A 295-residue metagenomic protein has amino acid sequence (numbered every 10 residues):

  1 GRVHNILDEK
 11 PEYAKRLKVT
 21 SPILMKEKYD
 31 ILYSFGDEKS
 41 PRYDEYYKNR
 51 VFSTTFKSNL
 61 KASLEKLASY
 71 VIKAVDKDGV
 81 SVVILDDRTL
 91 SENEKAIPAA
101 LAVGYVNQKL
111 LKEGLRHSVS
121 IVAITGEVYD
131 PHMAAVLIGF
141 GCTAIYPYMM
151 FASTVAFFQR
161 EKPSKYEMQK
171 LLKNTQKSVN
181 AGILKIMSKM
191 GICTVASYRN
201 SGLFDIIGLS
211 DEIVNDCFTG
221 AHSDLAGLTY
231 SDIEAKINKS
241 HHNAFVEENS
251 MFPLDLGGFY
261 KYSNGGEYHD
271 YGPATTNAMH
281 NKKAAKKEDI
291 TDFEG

Functional and structural regions predicted by a protein language model:
G1-K61, K73-V75, V80-V82, M133-A134 (+2 more regions): Flexible, glycine-rich loop/tail regions that form catalytic "lids" or insertion modules at the edges of active sites
R50-A68, S120-D130: Active-site mouth loops of central-metabolism enzymes
S58, S69-V82, R88, Q108-L115: Conserved helix-loop functional segments at active or binding sites
D87, V106, L137, T194: Conserved, mostly hydrophobic/aromatic
R88-L90, G126, C142, M149-A152: Short, ordered loop/turn segments at secondary-structure junctions
E92-Y105, S153-E161: Active-site-adjacent beta->alpha loops and helix N-cap segments on the catalytic face of soluble alpha/beta enzymes
K95-I121, N174-A181, K185: Alpha-helix-loop-beta-strand connector modules within alpha/beta enzyme cores
E127-G141: Catalytic cores of alpha/beta
